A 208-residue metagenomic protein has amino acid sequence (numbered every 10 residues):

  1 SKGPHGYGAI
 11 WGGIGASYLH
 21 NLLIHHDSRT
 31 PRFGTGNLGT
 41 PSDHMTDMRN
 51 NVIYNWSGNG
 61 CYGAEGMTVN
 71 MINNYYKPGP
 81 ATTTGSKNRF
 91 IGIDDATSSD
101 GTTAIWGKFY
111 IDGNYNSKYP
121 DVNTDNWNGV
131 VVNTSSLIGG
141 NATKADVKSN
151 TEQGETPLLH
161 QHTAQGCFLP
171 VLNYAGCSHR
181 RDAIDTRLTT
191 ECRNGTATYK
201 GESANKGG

Functional and structural regions predicted by a protein language model:
S1, G6-F33, S42-S57, T68-P80 (+1 more regions): Right-handed parallel beta-helix
G60: Secretory-pathway/luminal and periplasmic proteins that interact with or process carbohydrate-rich
G63-E65: Short, T/G/N/S-enriched strand-turn elements that build extracellular solenoid repeat scaffolds
Y76-G208: Long, contiguous C-terminal flanking segments immediately downstream of a protein's structured core
